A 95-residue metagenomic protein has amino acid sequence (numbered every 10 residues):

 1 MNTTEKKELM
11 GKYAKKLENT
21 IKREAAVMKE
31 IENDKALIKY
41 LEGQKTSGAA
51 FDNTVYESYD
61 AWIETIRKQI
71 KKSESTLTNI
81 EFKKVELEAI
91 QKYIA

Functional and structural regions predicted by a protein language model:
M1-A36: Short, charge/polar-rich alpha-helical segments
T3, K7-E8, K16-L17, T46 (+2 more regions): N-terminal cationic leader/targeting segments used for protein routing and processing
T4, I21, S47, V55 (+2 more regions): N-terminal compositionally biased, intrinsically disordered segments and leader/signal-like regions
G11, N19, K39, G43 (+3 more regions): Generic detector of low-complexity/intrinsically disordered segments and short hydrophobic N-terminal stretches
Y13-A14, E32, K45-G48, E74-S75 (+1 more regions): Short, flexible coil/linker elements and helix-boundary hinge sites characteristic of intrinsically disordered
R23-M28, A61-I94: Amphipathic alpha-helical coiled-coil segments
E24-I63: Extended alpha-helical coiled-coil "stalk/arm" regions that act as elongated linkers or oligomerization scaffolds
